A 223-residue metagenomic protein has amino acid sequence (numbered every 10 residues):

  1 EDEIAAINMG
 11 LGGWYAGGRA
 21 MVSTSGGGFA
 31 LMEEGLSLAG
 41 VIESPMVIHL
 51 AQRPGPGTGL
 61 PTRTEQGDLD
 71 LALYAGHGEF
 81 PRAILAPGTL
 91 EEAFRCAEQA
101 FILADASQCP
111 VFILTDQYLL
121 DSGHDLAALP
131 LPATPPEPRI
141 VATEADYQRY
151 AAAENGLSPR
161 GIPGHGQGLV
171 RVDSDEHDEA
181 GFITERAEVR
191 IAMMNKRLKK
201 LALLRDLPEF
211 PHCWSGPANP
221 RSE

Functional and structural regions predicted by a protein language model:
E1-Y74, A83-A104, R221: Thiamine diphosphate
Y15, Y74-P81, R171-E179: Short acidic (Asp/Glu) and glycine-rich catalytic loops that position anionic groups and cofactors
G26-G27, I48-Q52, Y74-G78, V111-L114 (+1 more regions): Short, surface-exposed, polar/charged, turn-prone segments marking secondary-structure boundaries
D70, A75-E79, A86, D125-P136: Metal-ion/cofactor- or nucleotide/acyl-coenzyme-handling active-site neighborhoods
C96, F101-E223: Flexible, low-complexity linker and terminal segments
